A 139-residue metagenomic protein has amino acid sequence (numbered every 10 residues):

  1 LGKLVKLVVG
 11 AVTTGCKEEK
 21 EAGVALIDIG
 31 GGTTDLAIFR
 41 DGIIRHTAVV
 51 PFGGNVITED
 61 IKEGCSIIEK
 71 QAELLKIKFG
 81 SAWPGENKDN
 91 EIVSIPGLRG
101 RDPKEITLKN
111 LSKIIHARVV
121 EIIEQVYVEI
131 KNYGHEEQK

Functional and structural regions predicted by a protein language model:
L1-L26, I43-R45, G54, C65-I114 (+1 more regions): Nucleotide/phosphate-binding catalytic cleft detector across ATP-hydrolyzing and phosphate-transferring enzymes
D28, F39: MIDAS-like acidic motif and immediate structural context at the N-terminus of von Willebrand factor A/I domains
I29, R118-Y127: A general structural motif
T34-I38: Short beta-strand scaffold segments in enzyme catalytic cores
T47-V49: Residue-level detector of high-confidence beta-strand sites
Y127-K139: Phosphate/pyrophosphate-binding loops at sites that engage ATP/ADP/AMP, CoA/4′-phosphopantetheine, polyphosphate
